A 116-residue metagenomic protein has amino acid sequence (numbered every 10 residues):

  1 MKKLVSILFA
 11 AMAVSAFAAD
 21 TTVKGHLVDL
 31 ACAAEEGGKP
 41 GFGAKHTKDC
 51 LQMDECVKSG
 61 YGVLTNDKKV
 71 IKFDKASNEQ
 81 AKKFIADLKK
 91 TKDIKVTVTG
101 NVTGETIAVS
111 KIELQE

Functional and structural regions predicted by a protein language model:
M1-L8: Positively charged n-region of N-terminal signal peptides that target proteins for export
L8-F9, E35: A ubiquitous, low-specificity "background" feature that marks scattered single residues across proteins without
M12-D20: Sec/Tat signal peptide C-region and signal peptidase I cleavage site
A19-E116: Mature soluble domains of exported/periplasmic/lumenal proteins and thiol-rich metal-chelating peptides
